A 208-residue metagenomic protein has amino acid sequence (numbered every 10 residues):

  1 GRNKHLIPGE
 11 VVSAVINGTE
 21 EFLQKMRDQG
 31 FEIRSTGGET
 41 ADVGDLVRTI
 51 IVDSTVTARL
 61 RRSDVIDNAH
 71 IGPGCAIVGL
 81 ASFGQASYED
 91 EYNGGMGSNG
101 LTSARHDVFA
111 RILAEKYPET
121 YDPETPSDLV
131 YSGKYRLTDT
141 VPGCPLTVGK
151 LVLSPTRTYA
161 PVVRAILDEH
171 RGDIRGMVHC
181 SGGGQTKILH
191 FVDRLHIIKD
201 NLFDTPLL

Functional and structural regions predicted by a protein language model:
G1-L208: Helix-biased detector of long, well-ordered alpha-helical tracts
